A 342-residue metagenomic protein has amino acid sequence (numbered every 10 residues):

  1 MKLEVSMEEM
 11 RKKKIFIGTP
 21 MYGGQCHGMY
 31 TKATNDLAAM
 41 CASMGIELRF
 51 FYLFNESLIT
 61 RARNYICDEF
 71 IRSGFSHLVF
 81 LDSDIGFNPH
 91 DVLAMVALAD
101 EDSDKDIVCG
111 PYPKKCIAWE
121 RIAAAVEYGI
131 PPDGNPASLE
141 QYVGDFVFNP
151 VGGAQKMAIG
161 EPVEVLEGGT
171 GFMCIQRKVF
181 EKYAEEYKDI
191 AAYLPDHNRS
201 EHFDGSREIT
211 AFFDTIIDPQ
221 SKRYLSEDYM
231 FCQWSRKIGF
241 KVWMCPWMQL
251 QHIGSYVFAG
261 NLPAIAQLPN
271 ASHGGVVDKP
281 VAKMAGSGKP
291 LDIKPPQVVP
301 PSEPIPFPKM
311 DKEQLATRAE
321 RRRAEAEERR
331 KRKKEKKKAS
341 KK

Functional and structural regions predicted by a protein language model:
M1-R61, R318: N-proximal low-complexity "stem/linker" segments adjacent to membrane-targeting elements
L3-K12, F16, E185-F307, A326 (+1 more regions): C-terminal catalytic/acceptor-binding lobe
N64-H77: Active-site nucleotide-sugar/metal-binding loop of Leloir-type enzymes
C67, N88-T215: Conserved catalytic core of nucleotide-sugar-dependent glycosyltransferases
F70, A99, S235: Hydrophobic pocket-lining residues that define ligand/cofactor binding sites across diverse proteins
F75-G86: Short beta-strand-to-loop acidic/aromatic patch adjacent to the donor-nucleotide binding site
H77, D106-I107, V242: Short, Asp-centered acidic motifs that coordinate Mg2+ and/or phosphate in catalytic or ligand-binding sites
K312-K331: Short acidic, low-complexity intrinsically disordered linear motifs used for protein-protein interactions
